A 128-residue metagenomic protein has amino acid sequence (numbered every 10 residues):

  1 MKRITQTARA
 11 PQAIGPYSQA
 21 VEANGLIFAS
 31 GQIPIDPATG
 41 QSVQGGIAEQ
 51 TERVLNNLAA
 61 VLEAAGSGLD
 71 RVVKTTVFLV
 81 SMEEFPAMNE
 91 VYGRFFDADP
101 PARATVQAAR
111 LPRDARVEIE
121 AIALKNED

Functional and structural regions predicted by a protein language model:
M1-D128: Short, polar/acidic, helix-capping and beta-turn segments at strand->helix junctions that line the mouths
